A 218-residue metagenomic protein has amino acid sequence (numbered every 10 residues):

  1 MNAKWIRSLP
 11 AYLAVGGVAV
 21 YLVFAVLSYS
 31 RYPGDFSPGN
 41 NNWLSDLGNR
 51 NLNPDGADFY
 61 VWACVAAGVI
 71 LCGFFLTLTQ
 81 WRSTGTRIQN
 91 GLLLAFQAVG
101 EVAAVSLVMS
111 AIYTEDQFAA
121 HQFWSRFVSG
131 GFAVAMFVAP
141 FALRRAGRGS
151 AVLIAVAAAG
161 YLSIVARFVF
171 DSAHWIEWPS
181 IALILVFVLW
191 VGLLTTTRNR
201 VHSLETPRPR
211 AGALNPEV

Functional and structural regions predicted by a protein language model:
W5-P33: N-terminal signal-anchor transmembrane alpha helix
P10-Y21, Y60-A67, F96-A103, V128 (+2 more regions): Hydrophobic alpha-helical transmembrane segments of polytopic
L27-N51, D55: Hydrophobic transmembrane helix segments
L47-V69: Interfacial helix-start motif at the membrane-water boundary
F75-E101: Cytoplasmic juxtamembrane regions at transmembrane-helix boundaries
Q97-F141: Membrane-proximal helix-loop-helix units in multi-pass membrane proteins
V138-V218: Terminal transmembrane helical module of multi-pass membrane proteins
